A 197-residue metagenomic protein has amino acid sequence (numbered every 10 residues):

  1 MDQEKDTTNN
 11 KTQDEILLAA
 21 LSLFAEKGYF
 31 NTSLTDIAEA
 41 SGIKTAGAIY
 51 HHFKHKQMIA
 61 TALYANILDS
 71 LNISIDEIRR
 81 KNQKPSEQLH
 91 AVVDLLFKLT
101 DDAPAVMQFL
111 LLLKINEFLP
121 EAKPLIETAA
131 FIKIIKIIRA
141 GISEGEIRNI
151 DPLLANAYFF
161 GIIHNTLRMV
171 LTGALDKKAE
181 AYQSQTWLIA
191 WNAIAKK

Functional and structural regions predicted by a protein language model:
M1-K11, D76: N-terminal intrinsically disordered/low-complexity leader segments
T12-L21, I37, L63-I67, L71 (+1 more regions): Generic hydrophobic, amphipathic alpha-helix propensity
I16, A20-F24, L96, A190: Short hydrophobic clusters on alpha-helical segments that form packing/core surfaces in small helical domains
L23-M58, A62: Helix-turn-helix
E26-F30, K81-N82, A103, E144: Short coil/turn segments at alpha/beta junctions that flank glycine-rich nucleotide-binding fingerprints
A62, D76-D102, N156-F159: Hydrophobic alpha-helical connector segments
F97-K136, S143: Short secondary-structure transition hinges
A105-L113, P120, I142-I189, K197: Hydrophobic/aromatic-rich alpha-helical bundle segments in the mid-to-C-terminal region
